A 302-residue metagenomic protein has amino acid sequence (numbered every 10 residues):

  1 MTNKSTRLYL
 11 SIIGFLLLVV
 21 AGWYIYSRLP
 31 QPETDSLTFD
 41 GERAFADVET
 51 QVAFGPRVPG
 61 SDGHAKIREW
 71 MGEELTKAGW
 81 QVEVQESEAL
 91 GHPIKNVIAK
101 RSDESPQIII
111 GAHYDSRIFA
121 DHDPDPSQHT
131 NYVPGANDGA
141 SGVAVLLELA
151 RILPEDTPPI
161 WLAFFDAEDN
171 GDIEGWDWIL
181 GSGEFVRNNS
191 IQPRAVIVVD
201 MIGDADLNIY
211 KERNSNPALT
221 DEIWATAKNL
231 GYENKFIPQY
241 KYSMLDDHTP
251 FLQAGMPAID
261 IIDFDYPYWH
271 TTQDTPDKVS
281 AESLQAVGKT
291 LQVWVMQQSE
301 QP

Functional and structural regions predicted by a protein language model:
M1-F15: N-terminal Sec-pathway targeting helices
R28-A65, A78, P267-T275: N-terminal capping segment at the start of a domain
L37-A44, R57-R68, G135-V143, G175-I179 (+5 more regions): Solvent-exposed, acidic/flexible segments
T38, A195, A205-P302: Active-site-adjacent substrate-binding region of metalloamidase/peptidase-like peptide-processing proteins
R43-D47, V52-F54, A78, V97-V145 (+2 more regions): Catalytic-core environment of secreted peptidases
T50-D103: A non-catalytic alpha/beta surface segment that caps or lines the substrate-entry region of metallo-dependent hydrolase
V58-P59, E88-L90, D103-E104, Y114-I118 (+5 more regions): Solvent-exposed loop/turn segments at secondary-structure junctions within structured extracellular/periplasmic domains
V133-E222, T226, S243: Acidic/histidine-rich catalytic neighborhood of metal-dependent amide-processing enzymes
